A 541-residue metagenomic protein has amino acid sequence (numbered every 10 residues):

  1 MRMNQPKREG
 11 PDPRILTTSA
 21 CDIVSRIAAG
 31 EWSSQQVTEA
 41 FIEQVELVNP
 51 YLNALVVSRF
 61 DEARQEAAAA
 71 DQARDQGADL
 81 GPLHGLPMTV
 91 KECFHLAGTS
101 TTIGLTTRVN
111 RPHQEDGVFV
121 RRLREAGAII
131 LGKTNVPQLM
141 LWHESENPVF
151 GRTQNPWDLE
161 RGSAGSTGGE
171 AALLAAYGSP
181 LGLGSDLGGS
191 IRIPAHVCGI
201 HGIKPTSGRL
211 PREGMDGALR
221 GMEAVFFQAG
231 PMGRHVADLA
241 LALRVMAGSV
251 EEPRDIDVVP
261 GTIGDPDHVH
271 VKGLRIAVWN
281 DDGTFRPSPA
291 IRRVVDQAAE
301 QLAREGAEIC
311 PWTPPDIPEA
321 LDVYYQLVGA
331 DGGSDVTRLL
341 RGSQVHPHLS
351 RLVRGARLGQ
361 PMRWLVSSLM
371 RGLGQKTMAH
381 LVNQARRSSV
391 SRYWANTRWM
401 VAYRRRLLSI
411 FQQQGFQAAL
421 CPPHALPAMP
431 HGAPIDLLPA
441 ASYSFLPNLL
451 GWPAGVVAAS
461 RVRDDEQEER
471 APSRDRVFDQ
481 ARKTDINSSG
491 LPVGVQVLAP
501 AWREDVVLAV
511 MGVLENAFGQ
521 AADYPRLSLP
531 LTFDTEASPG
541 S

Functional and structural regions predicted by a protein language model:
M1-Q65, E300-G306, R386, Q520-S541: An N-terminal boundary/leader segment
E31, E46-R108: N-terminal, positively charged, Ser/Thr/Ala/Gly-biased leader segments that form transit/presequence-like amphipathic
S34-E39, A68-D71, P289-T313, T337-L349 (+2 more regions): Acyltransferase
L47, R121, E125, A175-F285 (+6 more regions): Structural helix-boundary/capping segments
L83-A229, W279-D281, A330, A419-I435 (+1 more regions): Short glycine/serine-rich loop/turn segments
L83-T106, H270-W279, A330-L408, Q412-Q417 (+2 more regions): Short helix-loop capping/hinge segments that flank enzyme active sites or metal/cofactor-binding pockets
R406-I410, P434-A458: Small-aliphatic-rich amphipathic alpha-helix that forms the alpha element of a beta-alpha
